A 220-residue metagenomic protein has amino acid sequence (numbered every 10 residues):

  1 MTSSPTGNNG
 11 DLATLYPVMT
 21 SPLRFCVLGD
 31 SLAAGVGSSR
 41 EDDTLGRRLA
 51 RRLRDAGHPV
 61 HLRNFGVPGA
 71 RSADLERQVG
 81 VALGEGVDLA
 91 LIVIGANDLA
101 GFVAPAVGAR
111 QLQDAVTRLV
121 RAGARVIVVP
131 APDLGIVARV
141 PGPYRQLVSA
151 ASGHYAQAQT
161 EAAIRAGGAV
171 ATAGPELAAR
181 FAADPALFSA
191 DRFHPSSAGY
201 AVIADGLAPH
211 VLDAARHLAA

Functional and structural regions predicted by a protein language model:
M1-G10, D30-G37, F65-A73, L112-L119 (+2 more regions): Short, mixed-charge, low-aromatic patches
M1-L28, A33-S39, R51-V60, G84-G86 (+4 more regions): N-terminal secretory targeting modules
T14, P22-V27, L32-D114: Conserved SGNH/GDSL esterase-like catalytic core that processes O-acyl groups on lipids and polysaccharides
E76-A220: Alpha-helical cap/lid subdomain in secreted, periplasmic, or secretory-pathway luminal O-acyl-processing enzymes
